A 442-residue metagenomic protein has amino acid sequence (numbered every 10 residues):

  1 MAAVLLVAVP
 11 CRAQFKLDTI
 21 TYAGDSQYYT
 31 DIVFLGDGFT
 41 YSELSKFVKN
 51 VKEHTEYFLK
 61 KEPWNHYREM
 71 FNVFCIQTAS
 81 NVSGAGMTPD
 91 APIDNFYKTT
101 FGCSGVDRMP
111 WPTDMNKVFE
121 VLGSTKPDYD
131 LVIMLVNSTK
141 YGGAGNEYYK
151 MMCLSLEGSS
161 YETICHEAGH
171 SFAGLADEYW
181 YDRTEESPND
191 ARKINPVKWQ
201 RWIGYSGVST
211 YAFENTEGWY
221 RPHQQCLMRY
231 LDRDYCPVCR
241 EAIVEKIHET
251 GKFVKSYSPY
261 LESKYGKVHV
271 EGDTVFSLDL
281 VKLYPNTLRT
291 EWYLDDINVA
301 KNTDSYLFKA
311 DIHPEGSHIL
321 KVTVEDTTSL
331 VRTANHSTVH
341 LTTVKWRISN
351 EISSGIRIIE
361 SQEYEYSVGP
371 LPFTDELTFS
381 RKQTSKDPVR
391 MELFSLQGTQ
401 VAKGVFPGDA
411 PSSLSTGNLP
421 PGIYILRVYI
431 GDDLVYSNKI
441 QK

Functional and structural regions predicted by a protein language model:
M1-Q14: Bacterial Sec-dependent N-terminal signal peptides
Q14-V121, S329-L330: Propeptide-to-catalytic entry region of secreted or membrane-anchored zinc metalloproteases
E147-C165: Short pre-active-site segment immediately N-terminal to the catalytic Zn-binding motif
E162-E178: Active-site recognition of the HExxH zinc-binding catalytic motif
Y179-Y306, H318-T342: Replace "(M1/M4/M9/M12/WLM)" with "(e.g., M1/M4/M8/M9/M12/M26/WLM)" and add "not limited to" to clarify scope
P314-H318, P420-I423: A glycine-anchored, Pro-Gly-centered beta-turn/N-cap motif
S329-I352, G404, V435-I440: Edge beta-strands of extracellular beta-sandwich domains
R357-K442: C-terminal outer-membrane/trafficking sorting elements
